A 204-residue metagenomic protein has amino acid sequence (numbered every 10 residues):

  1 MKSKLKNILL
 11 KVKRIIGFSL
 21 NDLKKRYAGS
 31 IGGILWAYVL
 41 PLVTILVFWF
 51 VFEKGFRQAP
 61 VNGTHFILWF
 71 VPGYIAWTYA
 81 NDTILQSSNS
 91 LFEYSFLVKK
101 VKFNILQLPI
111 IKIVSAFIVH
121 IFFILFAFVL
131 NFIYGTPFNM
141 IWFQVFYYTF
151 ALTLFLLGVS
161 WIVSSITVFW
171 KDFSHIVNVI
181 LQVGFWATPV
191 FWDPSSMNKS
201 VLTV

Functional and structural regions predicted by a protein language model:
M1-V204: Hydrophobic transmembrane alpha-helices and immediately adjacent juxtamembrane helices of multi-pass inner-membrane
